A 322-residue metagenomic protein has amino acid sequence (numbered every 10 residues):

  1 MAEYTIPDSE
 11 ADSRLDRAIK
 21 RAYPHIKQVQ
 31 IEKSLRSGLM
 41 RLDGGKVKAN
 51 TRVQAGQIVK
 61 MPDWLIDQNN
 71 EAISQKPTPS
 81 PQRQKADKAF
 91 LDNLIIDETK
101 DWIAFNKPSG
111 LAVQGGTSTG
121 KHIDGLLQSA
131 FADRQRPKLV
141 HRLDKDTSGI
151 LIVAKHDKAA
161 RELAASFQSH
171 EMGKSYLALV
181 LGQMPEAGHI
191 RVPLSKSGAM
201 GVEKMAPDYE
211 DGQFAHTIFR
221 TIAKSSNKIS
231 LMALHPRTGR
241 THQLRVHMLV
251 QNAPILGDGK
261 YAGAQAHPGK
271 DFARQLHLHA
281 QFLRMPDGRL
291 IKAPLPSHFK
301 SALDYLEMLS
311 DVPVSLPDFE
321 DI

Functional and structural regions predicted by a protein language model:
M1-F105: S4-like RNA-binding module at protein N-termini
M1-K33, S37, L65, A89-D92 (+4 more regions): Pseudouridine synthases involved in rRNA/tRNA modification
M1-S9, A104, S175-V180, H189-R191 (+3 more regions): Short amphipathic
I19, I31, D43, G56 (+6 more regions): Residue-level signal for inorganic ion chemistry
K48-R52, A233, Q275: Short, surface-exposed secondary-structure edge patches
E71-T99, Q114-P137, E210-I218: Basic, flexible Lys/Arg- and Gly-enriched helix-loop patches that mediate nucleic-acid binding at interfaces with rRNA
S109-S129, A160-A165, L179-L231, V246 (+1 more regions): Glycine- and acidic-residue-rich catalytic/RNA-contacting loop of pseudouridine synthases
D133-Q168: Glycine/acidic-rich beta-strand-loop module
